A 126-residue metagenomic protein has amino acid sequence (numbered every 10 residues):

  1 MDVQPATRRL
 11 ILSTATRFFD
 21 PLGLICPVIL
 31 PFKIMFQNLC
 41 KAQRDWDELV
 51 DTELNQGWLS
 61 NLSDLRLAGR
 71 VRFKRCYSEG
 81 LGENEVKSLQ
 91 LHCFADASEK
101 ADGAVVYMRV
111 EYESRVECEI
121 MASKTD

Functional and structural regions predicted by a protein language model:
M1-D126: Conserved acidic
